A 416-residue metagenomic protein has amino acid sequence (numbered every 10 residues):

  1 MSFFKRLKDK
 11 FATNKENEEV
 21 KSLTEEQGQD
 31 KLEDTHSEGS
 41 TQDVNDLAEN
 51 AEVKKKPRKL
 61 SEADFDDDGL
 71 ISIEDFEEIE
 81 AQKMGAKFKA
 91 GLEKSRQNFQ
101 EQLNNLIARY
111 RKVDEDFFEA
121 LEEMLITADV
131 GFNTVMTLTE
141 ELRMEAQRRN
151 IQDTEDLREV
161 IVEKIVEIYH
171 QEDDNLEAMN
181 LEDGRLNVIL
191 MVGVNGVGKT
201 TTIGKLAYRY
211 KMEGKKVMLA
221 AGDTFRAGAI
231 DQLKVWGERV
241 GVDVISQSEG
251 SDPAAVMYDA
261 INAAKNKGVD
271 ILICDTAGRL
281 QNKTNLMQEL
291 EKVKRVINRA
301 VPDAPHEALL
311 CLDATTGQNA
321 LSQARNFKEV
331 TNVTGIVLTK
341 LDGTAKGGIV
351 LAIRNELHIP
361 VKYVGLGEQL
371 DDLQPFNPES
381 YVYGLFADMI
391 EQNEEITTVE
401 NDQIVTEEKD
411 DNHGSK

Functional and structural regions predicted by a protein language model:
M1-E167, E177, G184-R185, D388-K416: Non-catalytic terminal/linker segments enriched in charged/polar, low-complexity residues
N133, V162-K416: P-loop/Walker A NTP-binding module and the surrounding RecA-like catalytic core of P-loop NTPases
